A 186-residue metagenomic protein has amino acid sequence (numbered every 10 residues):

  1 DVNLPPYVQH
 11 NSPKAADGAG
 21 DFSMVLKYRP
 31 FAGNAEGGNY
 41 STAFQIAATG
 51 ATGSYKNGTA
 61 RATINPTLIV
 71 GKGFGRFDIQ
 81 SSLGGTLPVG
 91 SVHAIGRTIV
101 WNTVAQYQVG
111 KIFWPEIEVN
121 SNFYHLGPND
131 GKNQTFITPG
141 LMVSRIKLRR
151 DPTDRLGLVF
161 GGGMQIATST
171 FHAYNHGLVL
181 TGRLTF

Functional and structural regions predicted by a protein language model:
D1-S91, R97-F186: Transmembrane beta-barrel domains of Gram-negative outer membranes and organellar outer membranes
